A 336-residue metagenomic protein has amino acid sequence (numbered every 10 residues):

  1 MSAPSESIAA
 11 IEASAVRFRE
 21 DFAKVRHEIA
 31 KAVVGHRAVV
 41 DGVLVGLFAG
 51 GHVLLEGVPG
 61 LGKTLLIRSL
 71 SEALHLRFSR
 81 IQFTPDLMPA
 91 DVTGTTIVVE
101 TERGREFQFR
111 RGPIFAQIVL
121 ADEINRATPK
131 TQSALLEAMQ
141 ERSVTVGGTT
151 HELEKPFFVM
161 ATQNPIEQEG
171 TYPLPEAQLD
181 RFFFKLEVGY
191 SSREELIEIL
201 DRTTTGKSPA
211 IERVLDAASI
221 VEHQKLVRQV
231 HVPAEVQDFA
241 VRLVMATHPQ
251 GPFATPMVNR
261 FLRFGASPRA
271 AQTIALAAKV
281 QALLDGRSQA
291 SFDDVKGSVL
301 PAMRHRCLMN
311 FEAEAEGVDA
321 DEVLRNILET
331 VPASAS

Functional and structural regions predicted by a protein language model:
M1-E12, P249-S336: C-terminal engagement/docking regions of AAA+ P-loop ATPases
I11-R19, A32, T171, K185-M257 (+4 more regions): Conserved C-terminal "switch" segment of AAA+ ATPases
S14-L61: Pre-Walker A (pre-P-loop) alpha-helix and adjacent loop at the N terminus of AAA/AAA+ ATPase modules, a conserved
G42-V45, V98-L120: Conserved alpha-helical scaffold flanking the Walker A/P-loop in AAA+ ATPase domains
L47-P85: Walker A/P-loop
G57, D122-E123, A134: Walker B catalytic acidic pair
V58, V92, T162: P-loop (Walker A) phosphate-binding loop of NTP-binding proteins
V99-R105, A127-T131, M139-V230, K279-Q281: Canonical AAA+ ATPase core
